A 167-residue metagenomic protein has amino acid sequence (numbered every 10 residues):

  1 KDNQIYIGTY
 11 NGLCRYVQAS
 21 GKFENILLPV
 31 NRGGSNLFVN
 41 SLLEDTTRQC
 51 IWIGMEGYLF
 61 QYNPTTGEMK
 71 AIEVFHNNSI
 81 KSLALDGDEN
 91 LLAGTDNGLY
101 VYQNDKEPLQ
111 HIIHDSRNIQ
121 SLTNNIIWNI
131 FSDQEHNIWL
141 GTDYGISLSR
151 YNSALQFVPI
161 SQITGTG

Functional and structural regions predicted by a protein language model:
K1-G167: Carboxylate-rich, polar loop motifs that coordinate divalent cations or form catalytic acidic clusters
